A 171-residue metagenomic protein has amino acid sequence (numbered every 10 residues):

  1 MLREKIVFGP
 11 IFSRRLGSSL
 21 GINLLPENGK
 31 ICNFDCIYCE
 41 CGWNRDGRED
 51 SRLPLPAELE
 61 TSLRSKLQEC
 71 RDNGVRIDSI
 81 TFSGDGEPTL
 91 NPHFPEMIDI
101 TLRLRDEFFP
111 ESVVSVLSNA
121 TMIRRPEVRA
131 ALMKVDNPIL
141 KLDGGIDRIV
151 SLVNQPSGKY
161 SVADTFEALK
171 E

Functional and structural regions predicted by a protein language model:
M1-G17, Q68: Auxiliary Fe-S-binding modules of radical SAM enzymes
R15-E58: Canonical Radical SAM [4Fe-4S] cluster-binding loop centered on the CxxxCxxC motif and its immediate flanking residues
E40, R76-S79, G145-V150: Short, basic/glycine-rich phosphate-binding loops at helix/coil junctions that contact nucleotide phosphates
G42-S79, E96: Conserved alpha-helical substructure of the radical SAM core
I80-D85: Short glycine-rich or small-residue beta-strand-to-loop segments that form or flank ligand, phosphate, metal/Fe-S
L90-E171: Conserved AdoMet/S-adenosylmethionine-binding subsite of the radical SAM
